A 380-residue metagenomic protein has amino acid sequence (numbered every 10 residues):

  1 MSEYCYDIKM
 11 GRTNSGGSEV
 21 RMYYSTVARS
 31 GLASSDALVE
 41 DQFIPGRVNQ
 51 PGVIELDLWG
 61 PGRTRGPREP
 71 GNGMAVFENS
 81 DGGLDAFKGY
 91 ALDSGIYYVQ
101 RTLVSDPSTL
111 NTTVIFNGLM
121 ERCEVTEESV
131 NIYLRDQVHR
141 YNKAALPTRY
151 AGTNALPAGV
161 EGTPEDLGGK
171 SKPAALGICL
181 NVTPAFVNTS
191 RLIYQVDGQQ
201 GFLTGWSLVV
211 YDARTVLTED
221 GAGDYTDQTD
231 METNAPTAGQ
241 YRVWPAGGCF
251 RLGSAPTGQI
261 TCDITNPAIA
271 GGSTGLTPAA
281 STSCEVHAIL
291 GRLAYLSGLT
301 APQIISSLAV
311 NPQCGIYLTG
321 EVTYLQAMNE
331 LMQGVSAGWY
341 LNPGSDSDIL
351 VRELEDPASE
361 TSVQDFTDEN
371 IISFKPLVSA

Functional and structural regions predicted by a protein language model:
M1-V53, N154-P157: Polar/acidic, low-complexity leader/linker segments enriched in S/T/G and N/D
S2-Y6, M10-N14, Q100-G152, D212-D263 (+1 more regions): Short beta-strand-centered interaction patches in the first periplasmic/extracellular domains of large envelope
I54-G82, M120, S129-V138: Oligomerization/assembly interface segments of phage tail-like spikes and tubes
L56, G66-A75, M120, Q199-V216 (+2 more regions): Amphipathic, non-transmembrane alpha-helical segments in extracytoplasmic/periplasmic proteins
L84-L92, G198-S207, P256: A short beta-turn/strand-edge loop motif at beta-sheet boundaries
G89-P107, G205-V209: Short coil-to-beta transition motif at edge beta-strands of beta-rich domains
L146-Q228: Extended beta-strand solenoid/passenger and fiber regions
L192-D197, A270-A288, S306-E330, A358: Short acidic/polar beta-strand-loop edge motifs in secreted extracellular and Gram-negative envelope-associated
